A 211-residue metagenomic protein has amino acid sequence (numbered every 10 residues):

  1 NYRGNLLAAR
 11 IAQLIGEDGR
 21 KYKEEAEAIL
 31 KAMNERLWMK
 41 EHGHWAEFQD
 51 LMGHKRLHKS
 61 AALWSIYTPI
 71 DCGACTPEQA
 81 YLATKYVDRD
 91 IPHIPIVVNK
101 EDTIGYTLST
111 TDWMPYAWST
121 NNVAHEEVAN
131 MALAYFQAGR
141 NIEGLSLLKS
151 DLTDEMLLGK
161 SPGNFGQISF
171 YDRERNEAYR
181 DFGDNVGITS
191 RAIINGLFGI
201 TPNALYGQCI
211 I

Functional and structural regions predicted by a protein language model:
N1-E17, Y67-Q79, A129-N141, R191-T201: Well-ordered alpha-helical scaffold segments within catalytic/enzyme domains
R3-G4, S60-W64, N122-N130, G139 (+1 more regions): Aromatic- and histidine-enriched alpha-helix N-cap/loop-to-helix transition segments that scaffold the rims
G4, A8-R36, T76-H93, G139-D154 (+1 more regions): Extended, well-ordered alpha-helical scaffold segments
E17-E24, G53-S60, W118-N122, E177-D184: Alpha-helix capping and helix-loop boundary segments enriched in small/acidic/polar residues
K31-H125, K149-Y171: Extended glycan-interaction surfaces of carbohydrate-active proteins
N130-I211: Non-catalytic C-terminal accessory modules of carbohydrate-active enzymes
